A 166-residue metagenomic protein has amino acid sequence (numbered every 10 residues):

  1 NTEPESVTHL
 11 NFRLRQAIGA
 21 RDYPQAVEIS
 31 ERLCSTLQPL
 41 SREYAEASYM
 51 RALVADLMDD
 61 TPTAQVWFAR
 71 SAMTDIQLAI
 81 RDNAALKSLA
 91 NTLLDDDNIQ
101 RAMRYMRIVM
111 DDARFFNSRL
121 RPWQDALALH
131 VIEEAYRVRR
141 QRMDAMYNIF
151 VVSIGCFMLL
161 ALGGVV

Functional and structural regions predicted by a protein language model:
N1-A145: A "functional boundary" signal
R137-V166: Alpha-helical transmembrane signal-anchor helices
